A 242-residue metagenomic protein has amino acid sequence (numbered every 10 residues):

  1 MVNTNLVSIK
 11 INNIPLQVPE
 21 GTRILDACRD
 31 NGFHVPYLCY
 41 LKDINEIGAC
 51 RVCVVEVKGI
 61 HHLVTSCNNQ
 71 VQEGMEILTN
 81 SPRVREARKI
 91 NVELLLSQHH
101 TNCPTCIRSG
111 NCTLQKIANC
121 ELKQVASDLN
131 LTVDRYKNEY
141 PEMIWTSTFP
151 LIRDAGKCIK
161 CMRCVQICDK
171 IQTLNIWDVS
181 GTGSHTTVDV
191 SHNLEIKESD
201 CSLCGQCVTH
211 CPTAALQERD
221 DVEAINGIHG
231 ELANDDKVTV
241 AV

Functional and structural regions predicted by a protein language model:
M1-N5: Terminal leader/tail segments of proteins
V7, N13-E73, P82-A87: N-terminal cofactor/phosphate-binding cores enriched in small/glycine residues, especially glycine-rich loops such as
G21, C204-G205: Short gly/acidic/polar-rich coil/turn motifs that serve as flexible hinges in modular proteins
R51-V52, I60-D200, T209, A214-T239: Fe-S ferredoxin-like electron-transfer domains and their immediately adjacent linker/connector regions across
